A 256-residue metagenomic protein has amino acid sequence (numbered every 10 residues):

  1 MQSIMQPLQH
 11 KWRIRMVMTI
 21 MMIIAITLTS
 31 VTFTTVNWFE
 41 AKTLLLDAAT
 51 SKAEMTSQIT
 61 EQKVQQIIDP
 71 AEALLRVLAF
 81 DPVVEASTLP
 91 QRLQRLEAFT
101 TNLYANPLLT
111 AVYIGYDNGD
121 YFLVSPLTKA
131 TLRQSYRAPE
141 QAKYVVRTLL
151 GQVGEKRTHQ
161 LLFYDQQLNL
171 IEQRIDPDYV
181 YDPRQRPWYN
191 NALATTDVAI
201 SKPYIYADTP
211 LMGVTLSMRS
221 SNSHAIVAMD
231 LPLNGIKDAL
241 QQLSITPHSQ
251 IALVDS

Functional and structural regions predicted by a protein language model:
Q2-M5, A199, S221, T246: Intrinsically disordered, Ser/Thr-rich regulatory regions of eukaryotic membrane-trafficking proteins
S3-I4, L8-T43, D47: Extreme N-terminal signal-anchor transmembrane helix of membrane signaling/transducer proteins, especially in bacteria
M21-I26, T43, Q58-Q65, S201-K202: Alpha-helical transmembrane segments of multi-pass integral membrane proteins
T34, W38-E54, T60-L75, V84-R92 (+2 more regions): Membrane-proximal amphipathic alpha-helices that sit immediately adjacent to an N-terminal transmembrane/signal-anchor
Q58, Q65-E97, Y113-T131, Q166-P177 (+3 more regions): Extracellular/periplasmic ligand-binding regions of membrane signal-transduction receptors
P70-A73, Y104-D120, R137-N169, N191-I200 (+1 more regions): Short N-terminal helix-loop-first-beta-strand/juxtamembrane motif that initiates sensory/input modules
R92-L108, L127-A130, N191, T195 (+3 more regions): Solvent-exposed, extracytoplasmic
L149-N234, L240: Extracytoplasmic/periplasmic ligand-binding sensor regions of membrane-associated signaling proteins
